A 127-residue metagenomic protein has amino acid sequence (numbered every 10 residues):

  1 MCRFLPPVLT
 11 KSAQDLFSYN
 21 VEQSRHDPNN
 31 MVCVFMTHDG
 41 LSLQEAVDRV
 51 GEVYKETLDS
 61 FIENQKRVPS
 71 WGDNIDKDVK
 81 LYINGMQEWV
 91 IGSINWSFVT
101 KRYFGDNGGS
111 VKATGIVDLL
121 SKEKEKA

Functional and structural regions predicted by a protein language model:
M1-A127: Alpha-helical, largely C-terminal catalytic domains that coordinate divalent metal ions via clustered Asp/Glu/His
